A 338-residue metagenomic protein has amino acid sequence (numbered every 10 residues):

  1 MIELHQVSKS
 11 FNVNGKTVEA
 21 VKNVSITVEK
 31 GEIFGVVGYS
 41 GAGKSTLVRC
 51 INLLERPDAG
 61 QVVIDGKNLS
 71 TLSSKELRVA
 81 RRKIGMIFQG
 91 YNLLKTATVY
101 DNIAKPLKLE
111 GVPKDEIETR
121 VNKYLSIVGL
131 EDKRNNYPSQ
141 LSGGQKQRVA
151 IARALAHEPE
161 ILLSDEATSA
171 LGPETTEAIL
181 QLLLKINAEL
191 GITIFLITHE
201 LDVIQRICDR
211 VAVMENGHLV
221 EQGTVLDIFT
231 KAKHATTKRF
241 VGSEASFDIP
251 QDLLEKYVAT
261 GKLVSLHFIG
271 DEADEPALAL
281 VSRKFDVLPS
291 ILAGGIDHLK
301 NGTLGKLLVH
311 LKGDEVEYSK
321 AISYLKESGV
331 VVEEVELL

Functional and structural regions predicted by a protein language model:
N52: Helix-to-loop junction immediately C-terminal to a conserved catalytic motif
K67-N68, A104, K108, D115-D132: Conserved ABC ATPase "signature" region
A97-A104: Short coil-to-helix segment of the ABC ATPase nucleotide-binding domain corresponding to the Q-loop/switch region
N136-S139, A156-H157: Conserved signature/switch motifs of ABC ATPase nucleotide-binding domains
P173-T175: Helix N-cap at the start of a conserved alpha-helix in ABC-type nucleotide-binding domains
I204-R206: A short, surface-exposed alpha-helical micro-motif characterized by mixed small hydrophobic and charged/polar residues
